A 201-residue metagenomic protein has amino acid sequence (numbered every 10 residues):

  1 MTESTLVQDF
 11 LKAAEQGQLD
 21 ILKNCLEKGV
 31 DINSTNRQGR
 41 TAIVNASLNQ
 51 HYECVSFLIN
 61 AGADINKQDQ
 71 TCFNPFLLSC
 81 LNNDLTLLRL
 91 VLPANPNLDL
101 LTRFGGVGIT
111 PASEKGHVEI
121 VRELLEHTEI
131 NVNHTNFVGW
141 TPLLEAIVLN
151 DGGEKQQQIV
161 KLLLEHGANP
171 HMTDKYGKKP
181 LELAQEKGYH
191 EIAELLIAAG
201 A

Functional and structural regions predicted by a protein language model:
M1-K28, R37-R40, N60, A198: Intrinsically disordered, low-complexity regulatory segments in ankyrin-centric signaling systems
I21, E53-C54, T86-L87, E119-I120 (+2 more regions): Conserved ankyrin/ankyrin-like repeat signature
K23-D31, S56-D64, R89-N97, R122-N131 (+2 more regions): Ankyrin repeat domain, specifically the short helix-to-loop turn at the C-terminus of the second helix of each repeat
